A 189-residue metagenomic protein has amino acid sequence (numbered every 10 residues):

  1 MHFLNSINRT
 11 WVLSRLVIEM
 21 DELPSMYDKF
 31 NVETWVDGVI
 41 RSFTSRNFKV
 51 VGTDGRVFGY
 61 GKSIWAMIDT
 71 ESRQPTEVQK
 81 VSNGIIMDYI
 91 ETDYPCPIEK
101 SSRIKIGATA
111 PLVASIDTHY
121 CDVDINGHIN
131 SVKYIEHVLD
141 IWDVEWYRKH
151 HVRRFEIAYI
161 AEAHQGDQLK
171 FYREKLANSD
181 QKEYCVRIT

Functional and structural regions predicted by a protein language model:
M1-K29, W142: Hydrophobic, proline/glycine-rich low-complexity stretches
M1-R9, N130-V152: Active-site helix/loop of acyl-thioester processing domains in fatty-acid/polyketide metabolism, spanning hotdog-fold
S14, T44, R153: Exposed loop/turn and edge beta-strand positions of beta-sandwich/beta-sheet ligand-binding modules
V17-S102, I106, Y159, A163-Q168 (+1 more regions): HotDog/MaoC-like acyl-thioester-processing domains
R103-A110, N126: Short, conserved, surface-exposed binding loops centered on an aromatic residue
A108-Y120: Short amphipathic
D117-N130: Extended boundary segments
N126, D140, R153-Q165, K170: Extended serine/threonine-enriched, polar tracts that run as long, contiguous segments within proteins
